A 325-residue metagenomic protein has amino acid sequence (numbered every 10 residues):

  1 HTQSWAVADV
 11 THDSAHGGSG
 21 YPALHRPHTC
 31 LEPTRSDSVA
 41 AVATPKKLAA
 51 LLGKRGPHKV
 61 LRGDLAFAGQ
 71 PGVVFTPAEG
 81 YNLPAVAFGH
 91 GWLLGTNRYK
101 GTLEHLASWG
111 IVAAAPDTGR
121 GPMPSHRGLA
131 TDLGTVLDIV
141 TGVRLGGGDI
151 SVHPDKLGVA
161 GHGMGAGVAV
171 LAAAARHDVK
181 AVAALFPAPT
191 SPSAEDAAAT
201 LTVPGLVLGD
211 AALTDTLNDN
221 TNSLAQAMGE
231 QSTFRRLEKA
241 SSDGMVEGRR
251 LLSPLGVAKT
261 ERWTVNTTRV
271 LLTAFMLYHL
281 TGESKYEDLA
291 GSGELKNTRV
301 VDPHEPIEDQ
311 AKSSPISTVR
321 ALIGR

Functional and structural regions predicted by a protein language model:
C30-Y81: N-terminal cap/lid segment of alpha/beta-hydrolase-fold proteins
N82-G91: Short beta-strand element of the alpha/beta-hydrolase
N97-P116: Short amphipathic alpha-helix adjacent to the substrate-entry channel of hydrolases
P124-P154: Alpha/beta-hydrolase active-site loop
G161-A169: Gly/Ala-rich beta-loop-alpha elbow adjacent to hydrolase catalytic centers
V168-A172, S193: Hydrolases whose catalytic domains are alpha/beta-hydrolase-1, hotdog thioesterase, or metallo-beta-lactamase-like
A181-M245: The feature captures the conserved acid-bearing segment of alpha/beta-hydrolase catalytic domains
R249-R325: Alpha/beta-hydrolase-fold serine-hydrolase catalytic core, especially in secreted/extracellular enzymes
